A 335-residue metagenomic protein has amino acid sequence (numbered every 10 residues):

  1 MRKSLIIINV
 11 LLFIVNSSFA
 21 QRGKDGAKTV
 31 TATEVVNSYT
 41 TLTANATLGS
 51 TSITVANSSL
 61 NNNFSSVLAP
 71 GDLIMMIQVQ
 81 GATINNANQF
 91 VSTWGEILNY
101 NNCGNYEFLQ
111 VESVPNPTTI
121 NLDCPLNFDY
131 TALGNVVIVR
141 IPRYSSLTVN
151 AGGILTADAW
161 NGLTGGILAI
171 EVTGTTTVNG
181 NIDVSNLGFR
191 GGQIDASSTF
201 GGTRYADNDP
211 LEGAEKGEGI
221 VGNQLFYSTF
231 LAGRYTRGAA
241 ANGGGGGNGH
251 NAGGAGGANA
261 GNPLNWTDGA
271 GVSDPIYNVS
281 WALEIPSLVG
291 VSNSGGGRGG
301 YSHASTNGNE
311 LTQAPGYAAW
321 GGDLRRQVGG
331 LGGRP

Functional and structural regions predicted by a protein language model:
M1-R22: Bacterial Sec-dependent N-terminal signal peptides
Q21-Y106, P115-D123, A151-G165: Autoprocessing Asn-cyclization modules and mimics
D25-G26, N86-F90, T131, S146-T148 (+1 more regions): Glycine-centric low-complexity/flexibility signal
N62-Q80, F128-T148, N181: Extended Gly/Ser/Thr-rich low-complexity repeat segments, especially those forming or decorating extracellular
N99-F108, R140-S146: Short coil-to-beta-strand transition motifs
P115-V136, I170-T173: Short solvent-exposed strand/turn elements
